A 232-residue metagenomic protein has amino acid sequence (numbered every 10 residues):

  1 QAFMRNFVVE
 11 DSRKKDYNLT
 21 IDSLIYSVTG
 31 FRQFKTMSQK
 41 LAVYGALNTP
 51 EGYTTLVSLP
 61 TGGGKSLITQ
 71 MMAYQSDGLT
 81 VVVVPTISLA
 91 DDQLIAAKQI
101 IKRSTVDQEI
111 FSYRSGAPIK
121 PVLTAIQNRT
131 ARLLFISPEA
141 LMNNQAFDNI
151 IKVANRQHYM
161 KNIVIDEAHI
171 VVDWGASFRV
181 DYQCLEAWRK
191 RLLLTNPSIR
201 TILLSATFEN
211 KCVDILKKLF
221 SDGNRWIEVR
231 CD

Functional and structural regions predicted by a protein language model:
Q1-D232: N-terminal helicase ATP-binding lobe
